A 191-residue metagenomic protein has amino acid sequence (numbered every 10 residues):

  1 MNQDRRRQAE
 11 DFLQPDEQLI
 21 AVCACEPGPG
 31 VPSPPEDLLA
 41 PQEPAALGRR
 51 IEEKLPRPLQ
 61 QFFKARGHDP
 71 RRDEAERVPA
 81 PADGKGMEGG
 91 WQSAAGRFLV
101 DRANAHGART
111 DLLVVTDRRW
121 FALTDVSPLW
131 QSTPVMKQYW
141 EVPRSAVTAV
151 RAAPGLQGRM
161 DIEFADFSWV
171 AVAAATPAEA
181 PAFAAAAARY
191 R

Functional and structural regions predicted by a protein language model:
M1-D4, Q14, A21, P128 (+3 more regions): Aromatic-residue detector
M1-L113: Anionic N-terminal interaction surfaces
Q14-L19, V142-V147, R191: Structural alpha-beta junctions
P44, G155-L156, F183-A186: Short, intrinsically disordered/low-complexity patches at protein termini and at juxtamembrane boundaries
F62-R159, E163-A171, A175-P177: Phosphoinositide-binding peripheral membrane targeting modules
A178-R191: Pleckstrin homology
